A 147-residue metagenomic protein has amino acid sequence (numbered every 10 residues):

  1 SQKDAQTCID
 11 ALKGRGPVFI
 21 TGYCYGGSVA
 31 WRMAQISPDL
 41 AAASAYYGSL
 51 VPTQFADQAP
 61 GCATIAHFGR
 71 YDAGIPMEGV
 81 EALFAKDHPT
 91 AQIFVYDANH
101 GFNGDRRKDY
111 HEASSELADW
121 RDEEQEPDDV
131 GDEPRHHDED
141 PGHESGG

Functional and structural regions predicted by a protein language model:
S1-Q125: N-terminal cap/leader regions of alpha/beta-hydrolase-fold enzymes, predominantly small-molecule hydrolases
E124-G147: Short, strongly patterned local motifs
